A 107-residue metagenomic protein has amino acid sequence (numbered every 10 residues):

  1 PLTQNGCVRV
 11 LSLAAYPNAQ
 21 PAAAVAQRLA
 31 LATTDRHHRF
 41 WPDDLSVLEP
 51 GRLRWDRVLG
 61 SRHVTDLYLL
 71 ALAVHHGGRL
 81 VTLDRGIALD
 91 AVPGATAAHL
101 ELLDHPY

Functional and structural regions predicted by a protein language model:
P1-Y16, F40-P42: PIN/NYN-family metal-dependent endoribonuclease catalytic core
R9, Q27-R28, T34: Conserved alpha-helical segments that form or flank metal/cofactor-binding pockets of metalloenzymes
V10, A19, D90-A91: Residues that scaffold the ATP/ADP-binding catalytic core of kinase and kinase-like folds
A14-A26: A charged helix-plus-loop insertion that forms the helical arch/lid used to bind and gate nucleic-acid substrates
V25, T65-D66: Amphipathic coiled-coil/heptad-repeat helices and related helical stalk/stem segments that mediate oligomerization
L45-L59, L67-Y107: Acidic, PIN/NYN-like endoribonuclease modules and their adjacent C-terminal/linker elements
